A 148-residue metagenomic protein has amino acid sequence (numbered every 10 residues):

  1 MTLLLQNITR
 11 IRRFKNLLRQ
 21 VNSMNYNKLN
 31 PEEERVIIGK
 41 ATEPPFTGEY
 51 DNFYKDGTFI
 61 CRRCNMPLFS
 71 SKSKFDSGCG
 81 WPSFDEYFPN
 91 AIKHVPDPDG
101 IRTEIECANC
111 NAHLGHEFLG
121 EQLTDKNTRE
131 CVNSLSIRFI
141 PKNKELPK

Functional and structural regions predicted by a protein language model:
M1-K15: N-terminal mitochondrial targeting presequence
L17-K148: A short Gly-Trp-Pro
